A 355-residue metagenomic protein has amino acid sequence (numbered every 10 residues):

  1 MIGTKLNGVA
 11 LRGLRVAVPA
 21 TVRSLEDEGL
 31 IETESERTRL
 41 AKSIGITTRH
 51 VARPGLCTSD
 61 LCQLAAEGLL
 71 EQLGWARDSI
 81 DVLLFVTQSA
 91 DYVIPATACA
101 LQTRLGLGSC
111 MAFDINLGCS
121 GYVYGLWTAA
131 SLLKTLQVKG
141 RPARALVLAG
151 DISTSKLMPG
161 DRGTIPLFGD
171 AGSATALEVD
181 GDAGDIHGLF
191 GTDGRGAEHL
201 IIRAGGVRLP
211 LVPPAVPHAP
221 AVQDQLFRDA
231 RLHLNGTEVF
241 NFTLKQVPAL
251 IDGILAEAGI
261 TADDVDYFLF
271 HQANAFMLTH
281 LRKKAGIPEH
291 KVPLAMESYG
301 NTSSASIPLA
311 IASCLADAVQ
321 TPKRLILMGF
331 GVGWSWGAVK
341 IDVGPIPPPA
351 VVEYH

Functional and structural regions predicted by a protein language model:
M1-P54, D161-N241, A249, D342-H355: Condensing-enzyme catalytic core mediating Claisen C-C bond formation in acyl metabolism
R12-R15, V86, N116, A145-D151 (+3 more regions): Short beta-strand segments
E34-K42, Y92-G106, V147-S153, P217-D224 (+1 more regions): Acidic-glycine-rich active-site phosphate/pyrophosphate-binding loop
I46-T48, S79-L84, T103-N116, S155-M158 (+1 more regions): Glycine/charged-rich beta-loop-alpha catalytic/anionic-binding loops adjacent to active sites
S59, Q63, S89-A90, T103 (+6 more regions): Claisen-condensing/thiolase-fold acyl-transfer catalytic domains that form or cleave C-C bonds in fatty acid
D78-V86, A262-H271: Short glycine-rich phosphate-binding loop at a beta-alpha junction
K134-A171: Flexible, glycine-rich active-site loops centered on histidine and acidic residues that chelate a metal or position
